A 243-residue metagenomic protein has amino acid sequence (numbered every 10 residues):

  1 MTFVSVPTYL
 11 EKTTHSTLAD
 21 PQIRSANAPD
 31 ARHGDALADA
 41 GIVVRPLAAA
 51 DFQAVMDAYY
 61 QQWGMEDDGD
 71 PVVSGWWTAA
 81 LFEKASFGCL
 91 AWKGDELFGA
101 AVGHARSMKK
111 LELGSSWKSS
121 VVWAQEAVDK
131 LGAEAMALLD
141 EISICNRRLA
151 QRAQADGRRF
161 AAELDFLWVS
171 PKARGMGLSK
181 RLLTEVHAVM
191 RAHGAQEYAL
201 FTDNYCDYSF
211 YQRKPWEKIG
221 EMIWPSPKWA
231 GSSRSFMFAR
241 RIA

Functional and structural regions predicted by a protein language model:
G41-D57: A short beta-loop-alpha structural element at the N-terminal edge of CoA-dependent acyl/N-acetyltransferase catalytic
E66-G94, F98, V102-S107, V121-E126 (+1 more regions): Active-site rim helix/loop that mediates acceptor-substrate recognition in acyltransferases
S86, S232-A239: Short hydrophobic/aromatic beta-strand or adjacent loop that forms the aromatic wall/cage of a ligand/substrate-binding
S107-E163, P225-G231: Conserved acyl-donor/pantetheine-binding loop and adjacent beta-alpha core of acyl/acetyltransferases and related
A161-A162, M190-D203: Conserved GNAT acetyl-CoA-binding A-motif
D165-L167, R174, A199-S209, P225-W229: Conserved beta-strand-loop-alpha-helix junction that forms the acyl-donor binding cleft
V169, G175-A188, R213: Conserved acetyl-CoA-binding loop-helix of GNAT-fold acetyltransferases
K180, A192, N204-M222: Conserved active-site alpha-helix within GNAT-family acetyltransferase domains
